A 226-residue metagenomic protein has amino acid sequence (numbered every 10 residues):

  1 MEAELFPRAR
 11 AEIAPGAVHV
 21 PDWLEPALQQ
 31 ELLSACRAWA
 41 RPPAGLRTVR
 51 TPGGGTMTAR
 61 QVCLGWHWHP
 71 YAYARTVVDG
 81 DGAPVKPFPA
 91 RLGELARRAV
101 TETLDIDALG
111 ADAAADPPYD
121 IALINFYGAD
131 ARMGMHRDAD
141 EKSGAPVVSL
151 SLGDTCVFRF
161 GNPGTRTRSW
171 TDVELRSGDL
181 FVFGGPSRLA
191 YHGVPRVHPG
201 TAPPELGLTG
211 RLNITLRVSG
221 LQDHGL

Functional and structural regions predicted by a protein language model:
M1-L226: Non-heme Fe(II) oxygenase metal-center motifs and adjacent flexible, charged/small-residue loops
